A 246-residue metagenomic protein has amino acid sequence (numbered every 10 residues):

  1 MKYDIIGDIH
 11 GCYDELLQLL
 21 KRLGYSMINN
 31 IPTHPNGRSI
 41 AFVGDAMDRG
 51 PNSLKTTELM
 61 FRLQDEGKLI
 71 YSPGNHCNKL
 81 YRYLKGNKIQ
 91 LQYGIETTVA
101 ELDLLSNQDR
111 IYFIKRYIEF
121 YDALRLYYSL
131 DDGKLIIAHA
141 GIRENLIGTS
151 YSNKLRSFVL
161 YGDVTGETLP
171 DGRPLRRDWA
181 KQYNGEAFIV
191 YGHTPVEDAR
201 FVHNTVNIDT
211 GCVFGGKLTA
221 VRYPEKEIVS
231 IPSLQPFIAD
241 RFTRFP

Functional and structural regions predicted by a protein language model:
M1-D4, S129-I136: Beta-strand-turn-beta hairpins that frame and shape the catalytic cleft of phosphate-ester-processing enzymes
M1-T57: N-terminal active-site segment of His-dependent metallophosphoesterases
I5, I40-F42, Y71-S72, I136 (+2 more regions): Residue-level marker for buried hydrophobic side chains located in beta-strands that build the well-ordered beta-sheet
D8, D45, M60, G74-N75 (+6 more regions): Divalent metal-coordination and catalytic microenvironments
C12-D14, D48-P51, N78-Y81, E144-N145 (+2 more regions): Active-site environment of divalent metal-dependent phosphoester hydrolases
H34-G37, R49-S129, G133, S157-F158 (+1 more regions): Active-site neighborhood of divalent metal-dependent phosphoester bond hydrolases
L135-L155: Divalent-metal (often Zn2+) His-rich catalytic cores of metallo-beta-lactamase-fold enzymes
S157-P246: Acidic, His/Gly-rich catalytic cores of divalent-metal-dependent hydrolytic chemistry
